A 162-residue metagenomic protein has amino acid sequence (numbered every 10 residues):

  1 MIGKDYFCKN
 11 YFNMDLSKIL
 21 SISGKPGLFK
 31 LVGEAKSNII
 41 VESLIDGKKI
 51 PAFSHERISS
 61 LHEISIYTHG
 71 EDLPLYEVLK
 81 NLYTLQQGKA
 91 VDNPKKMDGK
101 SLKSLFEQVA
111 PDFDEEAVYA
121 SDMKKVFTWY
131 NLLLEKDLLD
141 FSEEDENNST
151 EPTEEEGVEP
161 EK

Functional and structural regions predicted by a protein language model:
M1-F12, L139-K162: Intrinsically disordered, compositionally biased charged tails
Y6, F29, Y67, F113 (+1 more regions): Aromatic side chains
M14-P94: The feature represents the first ordered module of a protein
E71-L75, D98, L102, Y119-K125: Helical mechanochemical/support elements of P-loop NTPase systems and associated helical scaffolds
E77-T84, S104-Q108, T128: Solvent-exposed alpha-helical segments within well-ordered globular domains of core cellular machineries
V91, K95, G99, K103-A117 (+1 more regions): Conserved interaction-surface patches within small, structured recognition/assembly domains
A110-E144: Positively charged, low-complexity, intrinsically disordered RNA-binding extensions
